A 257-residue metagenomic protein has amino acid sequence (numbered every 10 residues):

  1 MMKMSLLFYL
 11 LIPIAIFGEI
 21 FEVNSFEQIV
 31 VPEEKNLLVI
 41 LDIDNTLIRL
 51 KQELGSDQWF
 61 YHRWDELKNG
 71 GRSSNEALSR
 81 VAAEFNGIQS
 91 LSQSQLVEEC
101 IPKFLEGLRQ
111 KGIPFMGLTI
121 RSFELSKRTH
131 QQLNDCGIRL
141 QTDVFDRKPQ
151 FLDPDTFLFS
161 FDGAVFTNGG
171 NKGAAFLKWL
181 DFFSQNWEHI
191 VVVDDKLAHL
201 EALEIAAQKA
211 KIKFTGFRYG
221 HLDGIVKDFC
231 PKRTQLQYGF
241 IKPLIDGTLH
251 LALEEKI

Functional and structural regions predicted by a protein language model:
M1-G18: Classical Sec-dependent N-terminal signal peptides that target proteins to the secretory pathway
Y9, I48, L200-E201: A ubiquitous, low-specificity "background" feature that marks scattered single residues across proteins without
L10, E33-K35, N186: Residue-level detector of alpha-helix boundary/anchor positions
P13, Q52-L54, I205: Alpha-helical transmembrane segments and their juxtamembrane interfaces
E19-F26, K111-I113, S122-I257: C-terminal cap/substrate-recognition subdomain and adjoining C-terminal extension of metal-dependent phosphatase-like
E19-L38, I43-S160, F166, K232: Alpha-helical substrate-recognition element adjacent to the catalytic core
